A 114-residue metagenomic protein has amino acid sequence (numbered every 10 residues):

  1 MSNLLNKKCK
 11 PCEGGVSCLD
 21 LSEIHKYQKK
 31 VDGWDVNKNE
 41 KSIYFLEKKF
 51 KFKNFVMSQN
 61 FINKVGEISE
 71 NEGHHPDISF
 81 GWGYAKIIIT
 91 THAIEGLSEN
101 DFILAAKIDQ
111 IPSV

Functional and structural regions predicted by a protein language model:
M1-V56, N60-Y84, I88-V114: Long, contiguous binding/interaction regions
